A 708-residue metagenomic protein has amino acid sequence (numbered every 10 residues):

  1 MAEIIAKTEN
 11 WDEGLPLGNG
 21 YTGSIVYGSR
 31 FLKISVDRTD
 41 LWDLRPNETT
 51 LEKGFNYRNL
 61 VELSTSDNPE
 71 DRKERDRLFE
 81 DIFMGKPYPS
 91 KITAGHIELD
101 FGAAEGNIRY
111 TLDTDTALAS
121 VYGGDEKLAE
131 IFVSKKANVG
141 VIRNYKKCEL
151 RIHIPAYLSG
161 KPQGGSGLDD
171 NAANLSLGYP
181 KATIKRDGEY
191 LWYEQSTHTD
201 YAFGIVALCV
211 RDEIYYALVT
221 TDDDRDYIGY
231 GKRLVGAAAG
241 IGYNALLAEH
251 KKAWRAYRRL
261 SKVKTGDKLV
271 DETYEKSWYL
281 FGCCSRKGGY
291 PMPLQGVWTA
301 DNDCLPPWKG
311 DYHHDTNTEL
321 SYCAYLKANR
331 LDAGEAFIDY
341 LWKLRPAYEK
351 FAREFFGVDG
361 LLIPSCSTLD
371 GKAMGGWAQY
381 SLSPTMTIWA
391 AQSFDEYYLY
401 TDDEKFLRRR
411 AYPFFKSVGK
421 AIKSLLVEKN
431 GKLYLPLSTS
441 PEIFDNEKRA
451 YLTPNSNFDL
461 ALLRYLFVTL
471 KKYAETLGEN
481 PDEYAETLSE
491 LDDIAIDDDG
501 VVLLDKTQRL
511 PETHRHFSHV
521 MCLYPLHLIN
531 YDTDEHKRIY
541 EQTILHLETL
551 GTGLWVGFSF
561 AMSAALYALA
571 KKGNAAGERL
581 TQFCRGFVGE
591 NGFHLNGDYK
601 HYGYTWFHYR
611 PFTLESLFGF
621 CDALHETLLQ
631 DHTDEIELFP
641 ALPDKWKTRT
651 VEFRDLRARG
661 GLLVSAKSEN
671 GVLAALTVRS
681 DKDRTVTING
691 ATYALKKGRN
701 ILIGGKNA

Functional and structural regions predicted by a protein language model:
M1-D311, R330-E335, L341-F351, G478 (+2 more regions): Acidic/polar, glycine-enriched structural segments that form the non-catalytic walls/loops of the carbohydrate-binding
E52, H314-K350, L369-K372, Q379-E404 (+3 more regions): Active-site core of glycosidic bond-cleaving carbohydrate-active enzymes
L78, I82-G102, P611-R659, L663: Catalytic cores of secreted or luminal carbohydrate-active enzymes
D125-A129, S134-V139, E396-F406, R410-P413 (+2 more regions): A conserved hydrophobic secondary-structure block that centers on an alpha-helix together with its immediately flanking
K135-R143, G660-R684: Carbohydrate-binding surface patches
T265, D271, P293-P307, L399-S417 (+1 more regions): Primarily short, surface-exposed interaction patches in extracytoplasmic proteins
S417-Y473: Acidic/histidine-rich catalytic neighborhood
N670-A708: C-terminal beta-sandwich/jelly-roll accessory domains of carbohydrate-active enzymes
